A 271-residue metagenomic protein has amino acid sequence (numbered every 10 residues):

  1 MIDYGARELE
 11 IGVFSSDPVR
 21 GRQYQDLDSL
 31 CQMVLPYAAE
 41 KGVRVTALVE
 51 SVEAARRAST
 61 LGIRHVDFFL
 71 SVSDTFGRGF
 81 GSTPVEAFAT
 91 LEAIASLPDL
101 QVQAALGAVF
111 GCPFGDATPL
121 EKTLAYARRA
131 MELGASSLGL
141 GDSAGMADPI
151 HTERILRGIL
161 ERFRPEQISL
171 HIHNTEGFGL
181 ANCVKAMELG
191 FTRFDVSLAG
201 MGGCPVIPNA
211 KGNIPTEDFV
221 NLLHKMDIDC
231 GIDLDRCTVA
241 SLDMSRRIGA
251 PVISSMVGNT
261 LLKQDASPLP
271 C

Functional and structural regions predicted by a protein language model:
M1-G12, A58-V66: Catalytic domains of carbohydrate-active enzymes, especially glycoside hydrolases
G5-A6, I63, D99, A135 (+2 more regions): A structural motif
A6-M33, F69-P84, F110-F114, G139-I150 (+1 more regions): Glycine-rich, proline-tolerant flexible connector loops at the mouths of alpha/beta enzymes
V19-A47, V85-A104, I150-L170, N213-I232: Alpha-helix-loop-beta-strand connector modules within alpha/beta enzyme cores
E50-G62, T118, E176-L189: Catalytic cores of alpha/beta
R64-S73, Q103-L106, G190-L198: Non-cysteine beta-strand/loop elements that form the S-adenosyl-L-methionine
S73-L133, G139-S143: Conserved anion-binding
I214-C271: C-terminal alpha-helical cap/extension of soluble enzyme domains
